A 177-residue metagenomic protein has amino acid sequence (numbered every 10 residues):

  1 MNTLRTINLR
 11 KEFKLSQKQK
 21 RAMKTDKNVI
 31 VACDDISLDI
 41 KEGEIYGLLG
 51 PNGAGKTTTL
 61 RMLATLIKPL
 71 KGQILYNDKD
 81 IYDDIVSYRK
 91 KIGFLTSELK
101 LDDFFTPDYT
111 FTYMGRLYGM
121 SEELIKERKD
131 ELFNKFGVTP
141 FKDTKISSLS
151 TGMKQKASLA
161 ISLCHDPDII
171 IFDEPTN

Functional and structural regions predicted by a protein language model:
P51-G55: Walker A (P-loop) phosphate-binding loop of ABC-type ATPase nucleotide-binding domains
A64: Helix-to-loop junction immediately C-terminal to a conserved catalytic motif
G72-D83, Y88: Conserved ABC transporter NBD signature motif
T112, R116, E123-F141: Conserved ABC ATPase "signature" region
K145-L149: Conserved ABC ATPase signature
I170-E174: Catalytic Walker B motif of ABC-type/P-loop ATPase nucleotide-binding domains
